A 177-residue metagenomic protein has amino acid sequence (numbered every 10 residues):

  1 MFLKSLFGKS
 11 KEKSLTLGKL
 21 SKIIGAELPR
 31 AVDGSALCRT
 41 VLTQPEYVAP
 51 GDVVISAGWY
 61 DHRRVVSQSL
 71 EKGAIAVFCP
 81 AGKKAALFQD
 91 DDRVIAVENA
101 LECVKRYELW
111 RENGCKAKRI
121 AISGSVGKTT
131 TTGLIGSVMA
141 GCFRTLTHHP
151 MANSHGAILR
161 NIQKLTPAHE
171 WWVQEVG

Functional and structural regions predicted by a protein language model:
M1-V104: N-terminal leader/targeting and accessory segments in enzymes
C103-G177: Phosphate-binding loop of NTP-binding sites
